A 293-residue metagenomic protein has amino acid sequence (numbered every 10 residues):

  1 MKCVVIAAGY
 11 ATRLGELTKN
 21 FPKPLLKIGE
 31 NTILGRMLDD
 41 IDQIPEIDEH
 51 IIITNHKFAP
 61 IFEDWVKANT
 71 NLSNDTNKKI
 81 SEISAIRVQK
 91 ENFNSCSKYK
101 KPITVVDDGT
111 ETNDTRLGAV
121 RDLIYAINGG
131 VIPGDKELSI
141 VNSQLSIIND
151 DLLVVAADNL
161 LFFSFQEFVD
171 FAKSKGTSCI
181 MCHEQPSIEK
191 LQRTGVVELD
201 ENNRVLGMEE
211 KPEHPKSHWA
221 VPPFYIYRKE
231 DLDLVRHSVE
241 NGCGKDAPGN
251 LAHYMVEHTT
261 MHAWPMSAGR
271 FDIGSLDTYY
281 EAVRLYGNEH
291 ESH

Functional and structural regions predicted by a protein language model:
M1-K19, T260: N-terminal nucleotide-binding beta1-loop-alpha1 segment
K2-V5, R13, K27, N31-A156: Conserved N-terminal catalytic core of the sugar/cofactor nucleotidyltransferase
Y10, D158-N159: Active-site metal-binding loops of divalent metal-dependent hydrolases
L25, V197-L199, A263: A structural signal for short hydrophobic beta-strand segments in well-ordered beta-sheet cores
N159-F162, R270: A short, conserved beta-strand element in the Rossmann-like catalytic core that flanks the donor/metal-binding loop
F163-L191: Conserved donor-nucleotide/metal-binding helix-loop-beta segment in metal-dependent transferases, i.e., the alpha-helix
V169-D170, R204-D272, L276-H293: Catalytic-core segments of class I nucleotidyltransferases/pyrophosphorylases that form NMP-activated intermediates
L191-V205: Conserved catalytic core of nucleotide-sugar-dependent glycosyltransferases
